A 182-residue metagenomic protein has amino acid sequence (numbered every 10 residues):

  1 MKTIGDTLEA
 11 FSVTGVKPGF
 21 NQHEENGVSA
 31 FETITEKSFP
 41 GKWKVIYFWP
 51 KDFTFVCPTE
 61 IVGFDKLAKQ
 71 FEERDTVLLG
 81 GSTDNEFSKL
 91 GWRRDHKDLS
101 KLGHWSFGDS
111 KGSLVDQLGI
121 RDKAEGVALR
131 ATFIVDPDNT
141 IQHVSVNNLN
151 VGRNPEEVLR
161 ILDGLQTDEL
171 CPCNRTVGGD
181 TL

Functional and structural regions predicted by a protein language model:
M1-L182: Chalcogenol-based redox active-site neighborhoods
